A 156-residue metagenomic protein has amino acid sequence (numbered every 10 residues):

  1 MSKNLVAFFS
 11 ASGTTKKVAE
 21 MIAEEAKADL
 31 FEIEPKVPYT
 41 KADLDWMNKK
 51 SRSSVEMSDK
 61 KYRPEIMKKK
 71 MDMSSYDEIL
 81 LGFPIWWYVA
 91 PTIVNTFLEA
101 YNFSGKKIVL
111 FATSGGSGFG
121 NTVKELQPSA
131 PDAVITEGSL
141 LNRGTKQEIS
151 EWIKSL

Functional and structural regions predicted by a protein language model:
M1-E78, Y88-A90, N95, E99 (+1 more regions): N-terminal beta1-alpha1-beta2 submodule of the flavodoxin-like/Rossmannoid cofactor-binding fold
A26-A28, K106, A133-V134: A structural micro-motif
M73, E99-G105, S129-A130: Short, conserved loop/helix-junction motifs that constitute active-site signature segments in enzyme catalytic cores
F83-P84: Glycine-rich, N-terminal phosphate-binding loop of Rossmann-like dinucleotide-binding domains
W87-Y88, G116: Acidic catalytic loop of the alpha/beta-hydrolase fold
V109-T145: Short, glycine-/small-residue-rich phosphate/pyrophosphate-handling segment
